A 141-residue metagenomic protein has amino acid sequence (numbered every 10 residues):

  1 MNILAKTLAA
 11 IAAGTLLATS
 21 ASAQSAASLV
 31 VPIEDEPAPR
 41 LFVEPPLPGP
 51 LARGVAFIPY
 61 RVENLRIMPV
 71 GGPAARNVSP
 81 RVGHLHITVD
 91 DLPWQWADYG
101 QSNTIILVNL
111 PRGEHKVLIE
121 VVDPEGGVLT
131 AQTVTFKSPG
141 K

Functional and structural regions predicted by a protein language model:
S25-A56: Short, compositionally biased P/S/T/A/G/V-rich stretches that sit at domain boundaries
R61-N77: Short amphipathic, basic-aromatic surface patches that mediate peripheral association with negatively charged
L85-I87: Short beta-strand elements bearing conserved aromatic residues within extracellular beta-rich modules
W94-Q101: Short beta-strand segments within Ig-like beta-sandwich modules, predominantly Fibronectin type-III
Q95, D123-A131: Short acidic/polar inter-strand loop motif in beta-rich domains
L107-G113: Surface-exposed, short loops/turns at beta-strand junctions within beta-sandwich domains
T135-K141: Short beta-strand edge segments in extracellular beta-sheet folds
